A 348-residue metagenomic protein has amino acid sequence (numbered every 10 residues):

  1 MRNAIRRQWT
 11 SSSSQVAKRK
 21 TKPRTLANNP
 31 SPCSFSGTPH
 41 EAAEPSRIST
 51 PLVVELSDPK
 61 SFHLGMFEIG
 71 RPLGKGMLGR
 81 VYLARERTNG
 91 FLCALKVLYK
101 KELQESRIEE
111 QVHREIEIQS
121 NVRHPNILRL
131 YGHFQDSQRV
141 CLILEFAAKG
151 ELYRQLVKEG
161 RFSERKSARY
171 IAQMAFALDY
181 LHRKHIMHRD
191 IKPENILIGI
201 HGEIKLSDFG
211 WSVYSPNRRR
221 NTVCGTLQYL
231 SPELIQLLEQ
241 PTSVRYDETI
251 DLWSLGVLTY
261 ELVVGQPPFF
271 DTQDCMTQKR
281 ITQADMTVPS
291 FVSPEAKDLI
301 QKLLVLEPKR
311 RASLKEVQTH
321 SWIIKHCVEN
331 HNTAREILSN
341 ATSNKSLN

Functional and structural regions predicted by a protein language model:
M1-F62: Intrinsically disordered, low-complexity regulatory segments that flank or precede the catalytic domain of eukaryotic
R80: Conserved N-lobe ATP-binding subsite of Hanks-type protein kinase domains, especially the beta3 VAIK lysine
V97-V122: Conserved N-lobe beta3->alphaC-helix segment of eukaryotic protein kinase catalytic domains
H133: Activation-segment/catalytic-loop signature of the eukaryotic protein kinase fold
Q138-E151, Q155: Conserved short submotifs of the Hanks-type protein kinase catalytic core that shape the nucleotide-binding pocket
Y170-I171: Activation segment signature within eukaryotic-like protein kinase domains
